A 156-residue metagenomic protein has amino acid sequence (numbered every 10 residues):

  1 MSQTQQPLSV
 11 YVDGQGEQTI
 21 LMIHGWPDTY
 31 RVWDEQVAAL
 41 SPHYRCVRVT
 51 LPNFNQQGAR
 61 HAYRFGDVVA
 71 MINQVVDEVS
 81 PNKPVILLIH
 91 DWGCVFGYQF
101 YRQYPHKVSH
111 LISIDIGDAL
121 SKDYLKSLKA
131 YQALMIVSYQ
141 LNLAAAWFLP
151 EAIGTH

Functional and structural regions predicted by a protein language model:
S2-T4, P27, A62-G66: Conserved phosphate-coordination/catalytic loops
Q3-V12: A short loop-to-beta-strand scaffold at the N-terminal edge of the catalytic core in hydrolase folds
P7, E17-Q18, P84: Conserved catalytic core of two-component sensor histidine kinases, primarily the HATPase_c ATP-binding
V12-G58: Conserved HGGG/HGGXW glycine-rich cap/lid loop of the alpha/beta-hydrolase fold
M22, L87-L88: Short catalytic-loop micro-motif centered on adjacent basic/acidic residues
G25, D91, D115: Conserved acidic functional residues
V47, F54-I86, V95-H156: Flexible "cap/lid" subdomain of the alpha/beta-hydrolase fold that forms the substrate-access gate
